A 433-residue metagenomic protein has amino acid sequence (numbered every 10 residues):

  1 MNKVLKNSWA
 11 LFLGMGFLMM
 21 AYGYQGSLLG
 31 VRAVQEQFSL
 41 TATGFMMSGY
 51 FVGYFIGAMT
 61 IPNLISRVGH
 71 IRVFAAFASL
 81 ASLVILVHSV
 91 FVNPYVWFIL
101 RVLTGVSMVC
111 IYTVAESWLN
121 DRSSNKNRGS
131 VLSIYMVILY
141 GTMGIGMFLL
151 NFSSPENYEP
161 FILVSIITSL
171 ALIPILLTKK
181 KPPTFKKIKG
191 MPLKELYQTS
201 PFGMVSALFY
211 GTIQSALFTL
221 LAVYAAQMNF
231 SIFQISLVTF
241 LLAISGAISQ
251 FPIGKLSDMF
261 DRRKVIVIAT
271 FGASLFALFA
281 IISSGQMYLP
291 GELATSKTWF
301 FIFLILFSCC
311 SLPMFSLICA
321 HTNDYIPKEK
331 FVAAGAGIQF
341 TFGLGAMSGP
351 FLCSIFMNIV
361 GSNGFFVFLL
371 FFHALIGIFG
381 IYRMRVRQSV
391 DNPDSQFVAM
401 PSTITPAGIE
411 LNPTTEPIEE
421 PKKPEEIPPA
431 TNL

Functional and structural regions predicted by a protein language model:
M1-K3, F185-G190, R383-L433: Intrinsic disorder in cytosolic terminal tails and internal cytosolic loops of multi-pass membrane transporters
N2-F51, G203, Q214-Y224, M228 (+1 more regions): Helix-loop boundary and gating motifs at the non-cytosolic
L40-T41, N125-Y135, I232-F233, I326-I338: Loop-to-transmembrane helix entry/capping segments in MFS-fold secondary transporters and related SLC/MFSD carriers
G57-H70, S154, S249-D261, M357-N358: Helix-to-loop junctions at the C-terminal end of transmembrane segments in multipass secondary transporters
R72-L86, S165, K264-F279, L370: Structural signature of the two symmetry-related core transmembrane helices
V102-V137: Cytoplasmic helix-loop-helix junction between adjacent transmembrane helices in 12-TM secondary transporters
C110-S123, L312-I326: Intracellular juxtamembrane helix-capping segments at the cytosolic ends of symmetry-related transmembrane helices
L150-N151, S165-F185, I376-R385: C-terminal membrane-cytosol helix-exit motif in multi-pass small-molecule transporters
